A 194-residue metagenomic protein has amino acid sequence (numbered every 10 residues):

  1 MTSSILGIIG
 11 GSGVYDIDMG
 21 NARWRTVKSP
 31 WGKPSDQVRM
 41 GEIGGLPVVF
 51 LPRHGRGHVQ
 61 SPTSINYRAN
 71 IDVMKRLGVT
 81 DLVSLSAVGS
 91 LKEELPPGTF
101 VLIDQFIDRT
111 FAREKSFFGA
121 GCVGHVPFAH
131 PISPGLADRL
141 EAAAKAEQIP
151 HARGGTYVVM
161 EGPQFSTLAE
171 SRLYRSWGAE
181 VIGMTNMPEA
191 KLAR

Functional and structural regions predicted by a protein language model:
M1-A129: Metabolite-binding pocket within alpha/beta catalytic cores that recognizes anionic/polar moieties
S61-R68, H130-D138, Q164-L168, M187: Electropositive phosphate-/nucleotide-binding environments in soluble metabolic enzymes
K75-G78, R175, R194: Non-catalytic positions within long, well-ordered alpha-helices that form the structural scaffold/packing of enzyme
L82-V83, V181-M184: Short hydrophobic alpha-helical runs that function as membrane-insertion/retention elements
A142-E180: Active-site/ligand-binding-proximal alpha/beta "capping" segment
N186-L192: A structural signal for small-residue-enriched, beta-sheet-centric alpha/beta enzyme cores and oligomeric scaffold folds
